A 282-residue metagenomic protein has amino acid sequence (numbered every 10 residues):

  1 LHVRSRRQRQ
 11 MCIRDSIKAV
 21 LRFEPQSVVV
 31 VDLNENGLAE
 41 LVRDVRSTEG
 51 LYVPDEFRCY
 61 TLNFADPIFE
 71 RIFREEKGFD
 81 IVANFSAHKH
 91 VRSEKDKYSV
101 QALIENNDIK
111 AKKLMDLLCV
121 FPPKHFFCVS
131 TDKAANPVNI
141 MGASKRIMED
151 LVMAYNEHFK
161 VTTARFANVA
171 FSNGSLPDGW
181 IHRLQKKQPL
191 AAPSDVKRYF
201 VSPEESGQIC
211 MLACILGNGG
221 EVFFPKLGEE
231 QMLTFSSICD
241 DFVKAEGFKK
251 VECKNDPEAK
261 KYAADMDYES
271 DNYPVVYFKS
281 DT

Functional and structural regions predicted by a protein language model:
L1-C12: Single conserved hydrophobic/aromatic residue that forms the stacking wall/gate of nucleotide- or nucleobase-binding
R14, K18: Residues forming the Rossmann-fold NAD(P)(H) cofactor-binding site
A19, P25, V30, R46 (+2 more regions): NAD(P)H-binding glycine-rich loop region in Rossmannoid oxidoreductase-like domains and their noncatalytic homologs
L33-G37: Helix N-cap at the beta1-alpha1 junction of Rossmann-like dinucleotide-binding domains, i.e., the first residues
C59, L103, F126, V161-A164: Hydrophobic/aromatic anchor residues within beta-strands of the central parallel beta-sheet of Rossmann-like
N84, H88-E105, I109-R146, A154: Conserved Rossmann-fold NAD(P)-dependent oxidoreductase catalytic core, especially the SDR/UDP-sugar
I140-E221, G228, M232-G247: NAD(P)-dependent short-chain dehydrogenase/reductase
L216-T282: Mid/C-terminal beta-alpha module of Rossmann-like enzyme folds, strongest in SDR-family dehydrogenases/epimerases
